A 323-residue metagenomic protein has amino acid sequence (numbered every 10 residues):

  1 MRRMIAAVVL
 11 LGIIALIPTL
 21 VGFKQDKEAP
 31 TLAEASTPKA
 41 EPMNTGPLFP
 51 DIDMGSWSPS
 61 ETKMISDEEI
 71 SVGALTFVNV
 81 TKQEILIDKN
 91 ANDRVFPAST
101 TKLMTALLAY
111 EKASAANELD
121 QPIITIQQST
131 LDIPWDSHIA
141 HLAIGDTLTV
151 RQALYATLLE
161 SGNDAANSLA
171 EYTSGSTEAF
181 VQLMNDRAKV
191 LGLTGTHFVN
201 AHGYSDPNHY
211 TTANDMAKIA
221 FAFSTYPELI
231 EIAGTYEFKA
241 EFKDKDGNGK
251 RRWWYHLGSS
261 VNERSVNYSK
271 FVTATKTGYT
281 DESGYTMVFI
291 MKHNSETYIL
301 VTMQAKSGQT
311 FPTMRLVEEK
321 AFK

Functional and structural regions predicted by a protein language model:
M1-L10: N-terminal Sec-pathway targeting helices
M4, V21, L193-T194, S205-Y210 (+1 more regions): Domain-terminus/edge residues, biased toward the C-terminal soluble/receptor-binding domains of extracytoplasmic
G12-F23: Hydrophobic alpha-helical membrane-insertion segments, chiefly the h-region of N-terminal signal peptides
G22, A115-N117, L158, K320-K323: Short, flexible coil/linker elements and helix-boundary hinge sites characteristic of intrinsically disordered
K27-N214, F223-S224, H293: Active-site-adjacent loops and short helices of periplasmic peptidoglycan-processing enzymes
